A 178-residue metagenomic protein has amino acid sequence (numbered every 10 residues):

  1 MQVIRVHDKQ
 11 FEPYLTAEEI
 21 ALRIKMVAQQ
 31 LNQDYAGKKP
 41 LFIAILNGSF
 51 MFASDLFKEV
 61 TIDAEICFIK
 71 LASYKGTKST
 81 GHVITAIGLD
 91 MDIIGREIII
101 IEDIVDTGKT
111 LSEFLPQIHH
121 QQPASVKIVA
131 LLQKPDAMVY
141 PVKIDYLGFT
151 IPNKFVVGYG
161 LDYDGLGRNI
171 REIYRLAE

Functional and structural regions predicted by a protein language model:
M1-E178: PRPP-associated nucleotide enzymes
